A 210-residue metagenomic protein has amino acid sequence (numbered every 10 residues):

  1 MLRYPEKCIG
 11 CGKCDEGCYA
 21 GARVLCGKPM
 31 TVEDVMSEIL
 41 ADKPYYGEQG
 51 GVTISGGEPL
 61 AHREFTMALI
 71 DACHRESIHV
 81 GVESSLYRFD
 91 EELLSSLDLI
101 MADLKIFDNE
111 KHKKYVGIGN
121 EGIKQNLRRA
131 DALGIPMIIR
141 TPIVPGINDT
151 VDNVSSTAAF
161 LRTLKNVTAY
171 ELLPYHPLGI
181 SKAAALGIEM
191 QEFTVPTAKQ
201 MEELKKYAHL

Functional and structural regions predicted by a protein language model:
M1-G21, E58: Cysteine-centered iron-sulfur cluster-binding motifs in ferredoxin-type domains/subunits of redox enzymes
K7, K28-D34: FAD-binding FR-type
A22-G27, K113-Y115: Acidic/glycine-enriched edge-of-secondary-structure segments
E33-A184: Conserved AdoMet/S-adenosylmethionine-binding subsite of the radical SAM
A159-R162, T168, A183-Y207: A structural motif corresponding to the C-terminal lobe/cap of the Radical SAM core domain
